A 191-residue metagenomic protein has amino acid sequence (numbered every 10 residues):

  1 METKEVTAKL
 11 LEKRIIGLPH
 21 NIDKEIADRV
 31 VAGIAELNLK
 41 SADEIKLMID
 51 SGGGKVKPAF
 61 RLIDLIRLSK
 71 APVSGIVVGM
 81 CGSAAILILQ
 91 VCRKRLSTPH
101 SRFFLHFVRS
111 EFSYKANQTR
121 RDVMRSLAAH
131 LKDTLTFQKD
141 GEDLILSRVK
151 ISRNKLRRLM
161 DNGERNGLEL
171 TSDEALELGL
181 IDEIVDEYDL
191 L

Functional and structural regions predicted by a protein language model:
M1-A32: STAS-typified acidic loop motif
K4-L10, L18, K40, L65-L68 (+1 more regions): Catalytic phosphate/metal-binding cores of nucleic-acid and nucleotide-processing enzymes, i.e., regions that mediate
V6, V30, L47, L89 (+1 more regions): Terminal peptide-recognition signature
I16, I45, Y114-L190: Charged, glycine-interspersed solvent-exposed loop segments at helix/strand-loop junctions that cap or gate access
A27, V56-F60, I86: Conserved strand-to-helix beginnings and helix N-cap segments that scaffold or border functional pockets
V30-S51: A structural preference for short, pocket-lining loop segments at secondary-structure junctions
A42-I45, I66-P72, S152-K155: Short, surface-exposed connector motifs at secondary-structure boundaries
G52-G54, R67-N117, E164, L168: Glycine-rich beta-to-alpha active-site loop
